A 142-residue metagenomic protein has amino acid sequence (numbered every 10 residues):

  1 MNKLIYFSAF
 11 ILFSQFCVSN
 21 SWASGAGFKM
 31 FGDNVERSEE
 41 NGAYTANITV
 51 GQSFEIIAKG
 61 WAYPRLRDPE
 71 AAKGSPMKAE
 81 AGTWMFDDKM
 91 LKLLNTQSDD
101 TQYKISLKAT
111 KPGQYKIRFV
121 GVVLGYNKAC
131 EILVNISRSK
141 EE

Functional and structural regions predicted by a protein language model:
F10-I11, S21: Cleavable N-terminal signal peptides
S24-T49: N-terminal edge beta-strand
F54-E70: Aromatic/hydrophobic beta-strand junction motif of beta-rich domains
A72-Y103: Low-complexity "stalk/linker" and mucin-like segments enriched in Ser/Thr/Pro/Ala/Gly
A109-K111: Residue-level recognition of secondary-structure-to-loop junctions
G113-I117: Exposed beta-strand face motif in extracellular beta-rich ectodomains
V120-L124: Beta-strand-rich extracellular modules
A129-R138: C-terminal edge beta-strand
